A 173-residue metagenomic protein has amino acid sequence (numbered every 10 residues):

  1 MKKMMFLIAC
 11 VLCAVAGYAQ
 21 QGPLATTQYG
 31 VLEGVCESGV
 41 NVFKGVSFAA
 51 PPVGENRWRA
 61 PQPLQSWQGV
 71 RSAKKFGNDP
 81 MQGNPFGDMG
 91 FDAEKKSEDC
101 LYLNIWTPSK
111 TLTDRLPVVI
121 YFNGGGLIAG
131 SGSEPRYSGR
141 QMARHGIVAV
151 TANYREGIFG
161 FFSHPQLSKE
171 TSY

Functional and structural regions predicted by a protein language model:
M1-Q21: Bacterial Sec-dependent N-terminal signal peptides
Q20-Y173: Non-catalytic accessory segments of hydrolases
